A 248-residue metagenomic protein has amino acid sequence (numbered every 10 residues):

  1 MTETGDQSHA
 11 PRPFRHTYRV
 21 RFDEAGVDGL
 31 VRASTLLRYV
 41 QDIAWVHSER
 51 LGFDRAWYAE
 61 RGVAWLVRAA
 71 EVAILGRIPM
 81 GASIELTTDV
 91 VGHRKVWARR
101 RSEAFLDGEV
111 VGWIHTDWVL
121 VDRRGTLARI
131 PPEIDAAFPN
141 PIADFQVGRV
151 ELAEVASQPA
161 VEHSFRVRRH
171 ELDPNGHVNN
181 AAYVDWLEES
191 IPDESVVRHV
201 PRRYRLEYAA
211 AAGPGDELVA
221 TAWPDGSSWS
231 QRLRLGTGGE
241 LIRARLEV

Functional and structural regions predicted by a protein language model:
T2-V67, W113-H115, V121-R203: Hot-dog-fold acyl-thioester-processing enzymes
E3-T4, H9-H16, A73-S157, Y208 (+2 more regions): HotDog/MaoC-like acyl-thioester-processing domains
